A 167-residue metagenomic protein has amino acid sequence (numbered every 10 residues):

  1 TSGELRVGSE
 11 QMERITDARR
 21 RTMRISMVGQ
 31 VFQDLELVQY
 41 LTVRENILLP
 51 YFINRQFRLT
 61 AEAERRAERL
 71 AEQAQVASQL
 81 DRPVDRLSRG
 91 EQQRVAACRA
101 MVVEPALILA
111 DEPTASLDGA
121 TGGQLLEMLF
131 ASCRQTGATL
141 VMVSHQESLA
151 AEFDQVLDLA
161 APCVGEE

Functional and structural regions predicted by a protein language model:
S2-Q11: Conserved ABC transporter NBD signature motif
Q11, T60-Q79: Conserved ABC ATPase "signature" region
M12-G29: ABC ATPase NBD coupling module
L41-P50: Short coil-to-helix segment of the ABC ATPase nucleotide-binding domain corresponding to the Q-loop/switch region
P83-L87, E91: Conserved ABC ATPase signature
E104: Conserved catalytic motifs of ABC-family nucleotide-binding domains
I108-D111: Catalytic Walker B motif of ABC-type/P-loop ATPase nucleotide-binding domains
